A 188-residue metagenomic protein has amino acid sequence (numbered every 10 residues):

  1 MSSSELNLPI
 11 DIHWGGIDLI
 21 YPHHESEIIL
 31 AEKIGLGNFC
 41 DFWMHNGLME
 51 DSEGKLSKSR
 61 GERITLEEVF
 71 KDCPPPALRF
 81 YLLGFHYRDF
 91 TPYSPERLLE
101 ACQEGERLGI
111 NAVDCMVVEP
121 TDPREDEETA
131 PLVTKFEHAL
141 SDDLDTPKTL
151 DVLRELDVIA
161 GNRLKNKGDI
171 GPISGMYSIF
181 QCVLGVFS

Functional and structural regions predicted by a protein language model:
M1-C115: Alpha-helical recognition segments enriched in aromatics with Gly/Pro capping that present substrate-recognition
K33-D41, K71, Y87-S188: Feature 926 captures the class I aminoacyl-tRNA synthetase adenylation module centered on the KMSKS loop
